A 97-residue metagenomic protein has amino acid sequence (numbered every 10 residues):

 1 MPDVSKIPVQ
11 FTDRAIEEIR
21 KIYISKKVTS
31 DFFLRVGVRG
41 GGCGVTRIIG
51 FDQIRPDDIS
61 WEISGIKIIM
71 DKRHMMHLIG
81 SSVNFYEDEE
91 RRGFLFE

Functional and structural regions predicted by a protein language model:
M1-S5, V9-Q10, E87-E89: Iron-sulfur (Fe-S) cluster-binding modules
S5-F32: N-terminal first-folded block
T12, G37-R39, D52, Y86 (+1 more regions): A structural detector for beta-sheet-dominated domains
Y23, V38-G40, H74: Generic secondary-structure microfeatures
S30-Q53: Short, structured protein-protein interaction patches enriched in aromatics and acidic/basic residues, typified by
R55-E97: Acidic and generally charged, gly/proline-rich low-complexity regions
